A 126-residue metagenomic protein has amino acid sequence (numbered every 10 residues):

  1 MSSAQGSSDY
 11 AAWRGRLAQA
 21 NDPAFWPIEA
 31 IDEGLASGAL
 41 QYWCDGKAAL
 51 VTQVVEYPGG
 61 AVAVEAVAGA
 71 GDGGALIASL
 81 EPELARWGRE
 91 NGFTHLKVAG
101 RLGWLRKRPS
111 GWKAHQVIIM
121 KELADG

Functional and structural regions predicted by a protein language model:
M1-Q5, L50-T52, G111-W112: Generic structural motif
M1-W26: Short amphipathic alpha-helix that is part of the acyltransferase structural core
A20-Q41: Active-site rim helix/loop that mediates acceptor-substrate recognition in acyltransferases
I31-E33, V54-E56, R86: Short, flexible, glycine/charge-rich loop motifs used to bind or transfer phosphoryl groups or to couple energy/partner
A36-A75: Conserved donor-binding loop and adjoining core beta-sheet/short helix segment in diverse acyl/aminoacyl transferases
D45-A48, G92, S110-H115: Short glycine/proline-enriched coil/turn segments at helix->beta-strand junctions
V55-P58, A99-G126: Terminal substrate-recognition subdomain of acyl/acetyltransferases
A61-S110: Acyl-donor binding region in acyl/amide transferases
